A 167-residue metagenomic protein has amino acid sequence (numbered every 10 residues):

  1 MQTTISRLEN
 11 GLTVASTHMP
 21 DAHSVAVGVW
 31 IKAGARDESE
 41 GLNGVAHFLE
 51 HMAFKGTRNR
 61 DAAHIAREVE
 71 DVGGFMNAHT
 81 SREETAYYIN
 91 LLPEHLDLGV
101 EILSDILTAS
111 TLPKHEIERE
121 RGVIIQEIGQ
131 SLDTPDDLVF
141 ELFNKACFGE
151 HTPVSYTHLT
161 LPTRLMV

Functional and structural regions predicted by a protein language model:
M1-A22: N- or domain-start disorder-to-order transition segments that initiate the globular core
G11, H47, Y87, L103 (+1 more regions): Divalent metal-coordination and catalytic microenvironments
D21, A26-N90: M16/MPP (pitrilysin/insulinase) zinc-metallopeptidase core fold and M16-derived inactive scaffolds
G56-N59, N90-V123: M16/insulysin-pitrilysin zinc metalloprotease superfamily fold
I125-F140: Short acidic/His-enriched helical or mixed secondary-structure segments at domain edges of catalytic enzymes and some
E150-Y156: Gly-rich Lys/Arg/Thr-decorated short loops/hinges at beta-loop-alpha junctions or inter-strand turns that position
T157-T163: Conserved small/polar residues in nucleotide/adenosyl-binding loops
